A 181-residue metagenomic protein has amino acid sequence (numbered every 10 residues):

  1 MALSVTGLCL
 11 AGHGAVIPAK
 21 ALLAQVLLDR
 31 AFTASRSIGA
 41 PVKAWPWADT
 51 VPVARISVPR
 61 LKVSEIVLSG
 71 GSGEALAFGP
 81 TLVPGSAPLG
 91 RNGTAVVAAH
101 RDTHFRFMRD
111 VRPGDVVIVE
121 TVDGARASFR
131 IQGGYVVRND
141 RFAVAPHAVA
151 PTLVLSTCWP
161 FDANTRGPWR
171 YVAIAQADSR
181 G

Functional and structural regions predicted by a protein language model:
M1-G181: Solvent-exposed, non-transmembrane regions of membrane-associated and secreted proteins
